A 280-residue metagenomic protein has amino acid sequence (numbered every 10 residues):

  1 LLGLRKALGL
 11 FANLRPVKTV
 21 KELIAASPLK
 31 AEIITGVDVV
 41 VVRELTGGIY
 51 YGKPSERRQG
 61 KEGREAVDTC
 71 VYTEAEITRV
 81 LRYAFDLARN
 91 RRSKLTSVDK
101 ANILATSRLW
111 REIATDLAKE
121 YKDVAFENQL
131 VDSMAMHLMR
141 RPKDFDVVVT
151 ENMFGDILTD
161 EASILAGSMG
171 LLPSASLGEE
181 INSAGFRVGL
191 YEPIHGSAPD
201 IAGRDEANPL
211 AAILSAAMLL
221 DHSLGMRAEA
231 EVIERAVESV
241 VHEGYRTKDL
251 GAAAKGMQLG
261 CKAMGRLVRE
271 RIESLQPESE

Functional and structural regions predicted by a protein language model:
L1-V67, M153-G155: N-terminal glycine-rich phosphate/adenylate-binding segment common to multiple enzyme folds
L2-V20, Y121-Q129, L172-E192: Short, acidic/small-residue loops that bind anionic groups at enzyme active sites
G9-F11, L29, I34-V39, T46 (+7 more regions): Short coil/turn connectors at secondary-structure junctions
T19-Y51, A75, G196-A230: Short, glycine-/small-residue-rich phosphate/pyrophosphate-handling segment
K61-D132, D144: Glycine-rich phosphate/diphosphate-binding loop of Rossmann-like nucleotide-binding domains
N102, W110-R111, A118-P173, I272 (+1 more regions): Accessory "access/gating" subregions that flank catalytic or transport cores
M139-Y245: Glycine-rich phosphate/nucleotide-binding loop
D200-A202, S223-E280: Internal helix-turn-beta structural module
